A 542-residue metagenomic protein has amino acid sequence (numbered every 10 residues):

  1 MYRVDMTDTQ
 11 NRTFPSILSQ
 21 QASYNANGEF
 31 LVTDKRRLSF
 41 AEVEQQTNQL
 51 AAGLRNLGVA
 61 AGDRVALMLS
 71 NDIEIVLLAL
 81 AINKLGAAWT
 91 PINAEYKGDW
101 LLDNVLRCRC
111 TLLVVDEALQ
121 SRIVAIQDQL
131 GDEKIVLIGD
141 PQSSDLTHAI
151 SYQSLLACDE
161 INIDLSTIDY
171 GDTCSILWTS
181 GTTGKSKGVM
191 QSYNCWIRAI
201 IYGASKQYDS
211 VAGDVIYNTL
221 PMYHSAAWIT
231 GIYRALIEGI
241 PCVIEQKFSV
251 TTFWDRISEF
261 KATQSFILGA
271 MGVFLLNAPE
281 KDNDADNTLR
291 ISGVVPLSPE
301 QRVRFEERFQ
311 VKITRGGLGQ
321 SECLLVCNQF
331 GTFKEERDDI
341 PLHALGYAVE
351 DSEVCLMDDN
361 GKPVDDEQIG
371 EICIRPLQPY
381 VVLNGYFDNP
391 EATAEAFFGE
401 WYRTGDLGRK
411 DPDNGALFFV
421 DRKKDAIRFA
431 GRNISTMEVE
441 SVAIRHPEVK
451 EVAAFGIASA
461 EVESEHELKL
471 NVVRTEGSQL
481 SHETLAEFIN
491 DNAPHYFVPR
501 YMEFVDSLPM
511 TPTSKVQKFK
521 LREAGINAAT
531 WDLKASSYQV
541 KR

Functional and structural regions predicted by a protein language model:
D8-Q10, S19, N27-D72, V76-L80 (+4 more regions): Conserved AMP-binding/adenylate-forming core of the ANL superfamily
N11, N71, S143, C158-W178 (+3 more regions): Conserved pre-ATP/AMP-binding loop-to-beta segment of ANL
S19, N56-L57, K84-S154, E280 (+1 more regions): Structural core segment of the AMP-binding/adenylate-forming
S39-A41, C174-R198: Conserved AMP-binding A3 loop
Y96, L113, V354, I374-P379 (+5 more regions): AMP-binding/adenylate-forming catalytic core of the ANL superfamily
I138, A493-K515, K534-R542: AMP-binding/adenylate-forming catalytic domain of the ANL superfamily
I197-V215, Y223-T263, A278: Conserved AMP-binding/adenylation subdomain of ANL enzymes
I237, A262-I267, L276-D339, E353: Gly/Ser/Thr-rich phosphate-binding loop
